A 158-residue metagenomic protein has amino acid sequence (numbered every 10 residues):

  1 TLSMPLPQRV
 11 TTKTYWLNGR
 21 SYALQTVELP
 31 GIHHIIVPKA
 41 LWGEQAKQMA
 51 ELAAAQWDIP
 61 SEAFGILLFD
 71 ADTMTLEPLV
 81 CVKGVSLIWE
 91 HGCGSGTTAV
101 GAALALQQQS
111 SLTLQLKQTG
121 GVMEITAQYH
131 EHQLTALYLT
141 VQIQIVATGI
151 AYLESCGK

Functional and structural regions predicted by a protein language model:
T1-G92, A99-K158: Active-site proximal loop and beta-alpha junction motif in alpha/beta enzyme cores
